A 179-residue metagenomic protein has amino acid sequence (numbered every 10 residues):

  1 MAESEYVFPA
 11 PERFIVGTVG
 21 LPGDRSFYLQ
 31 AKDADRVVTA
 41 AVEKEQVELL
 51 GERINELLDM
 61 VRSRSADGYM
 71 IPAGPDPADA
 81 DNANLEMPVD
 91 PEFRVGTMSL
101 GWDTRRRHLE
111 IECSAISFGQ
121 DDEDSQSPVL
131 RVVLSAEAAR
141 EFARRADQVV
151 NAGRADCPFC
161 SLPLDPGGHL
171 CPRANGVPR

Functional and structural regions predicted by a protein language model:
M1-E52, E56-M60, R64: The feature marks the first
M1-L21, F27, G68, P72-V129: Intrinsic, low-complexity N-terminal interaction/targeting segments
R25-Q30, L50, I54, L109-C113 (+3 more regions): Short, structured motif recognition centered on aromatic/hydrophobic residues
A40, I116-G168: Mixed-charge, glycine-accented linear interaction segment located at domain edges/termini
D59-S63, M70-G74, R144, N151: N-terminal auxiliary interaction/assembly segments of multi-subunit proteins
L85-M87, F159-S161, R173: Non-transmembrane "mature" sequence context
G168-N175: Short cysteine/histidine-rich zinc-coordinating motifs and their immediately flanking basic loops
V177-R179: Short microdomains enriched in Cys/His and/or Lys/Arg
